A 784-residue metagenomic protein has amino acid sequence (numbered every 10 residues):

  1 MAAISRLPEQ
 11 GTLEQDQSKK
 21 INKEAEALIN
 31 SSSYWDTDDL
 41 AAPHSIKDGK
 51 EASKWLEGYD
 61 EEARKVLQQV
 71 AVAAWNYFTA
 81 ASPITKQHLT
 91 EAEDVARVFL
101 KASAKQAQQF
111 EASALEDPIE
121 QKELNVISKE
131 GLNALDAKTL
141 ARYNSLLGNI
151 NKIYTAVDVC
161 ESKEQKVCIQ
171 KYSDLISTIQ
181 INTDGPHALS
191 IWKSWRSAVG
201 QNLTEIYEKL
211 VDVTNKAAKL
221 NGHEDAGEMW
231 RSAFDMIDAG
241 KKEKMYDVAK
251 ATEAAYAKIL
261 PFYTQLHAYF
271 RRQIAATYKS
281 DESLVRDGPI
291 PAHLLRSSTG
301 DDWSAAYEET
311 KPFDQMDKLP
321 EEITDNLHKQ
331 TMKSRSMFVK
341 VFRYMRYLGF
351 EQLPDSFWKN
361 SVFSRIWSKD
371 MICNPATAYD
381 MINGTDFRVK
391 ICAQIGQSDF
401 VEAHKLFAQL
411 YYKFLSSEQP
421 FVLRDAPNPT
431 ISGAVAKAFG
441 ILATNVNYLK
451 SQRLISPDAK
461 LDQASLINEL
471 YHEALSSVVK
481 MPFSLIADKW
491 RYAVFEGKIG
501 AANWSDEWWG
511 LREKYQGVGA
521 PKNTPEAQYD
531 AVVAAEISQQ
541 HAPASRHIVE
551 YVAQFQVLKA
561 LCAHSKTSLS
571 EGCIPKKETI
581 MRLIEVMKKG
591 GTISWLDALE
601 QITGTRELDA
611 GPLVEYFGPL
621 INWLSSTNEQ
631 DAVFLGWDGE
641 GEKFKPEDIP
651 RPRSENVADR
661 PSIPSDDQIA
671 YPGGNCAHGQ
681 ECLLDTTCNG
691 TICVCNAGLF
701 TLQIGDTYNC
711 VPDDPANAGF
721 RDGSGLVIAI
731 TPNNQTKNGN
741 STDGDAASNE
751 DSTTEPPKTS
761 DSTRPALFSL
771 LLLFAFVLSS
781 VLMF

Functional and structural regions predicted by a protein language model:
I4-L7, G11-E208, A535-S545, T592 (+5 more regions): N-terminal helix-rich structural modules
N22-E24, Y34-A52, I84-K86, D235-G240 (+10 more regions): C-terminal, non-catalytic "cap/extension" segments appended to globular domains
K166-T178, K209-K390, L461-E473, V479 (+2 more regions): Active-site-proximal, well-structured secondary-structure segments within enzyme catalytic domains
V248-I259, A426-D462: Post-HExxH zinc-binding segment in Zn-dependent metallohydrolases
F387-A403: Short pre-active-site segment immediately N-terminal to the catalytic Zn-binding motif
S398-F414, G433-K437: Active-site recognition of the HExxH zinc-binding catalytic motif
P661-G739, D743-G744, S779: Conserved N-terminal segment of EGF-like repeats
S760-F784: Cleavable C-terminal sorting propeptides in eukaryotic secreted/cell-surface proteins
